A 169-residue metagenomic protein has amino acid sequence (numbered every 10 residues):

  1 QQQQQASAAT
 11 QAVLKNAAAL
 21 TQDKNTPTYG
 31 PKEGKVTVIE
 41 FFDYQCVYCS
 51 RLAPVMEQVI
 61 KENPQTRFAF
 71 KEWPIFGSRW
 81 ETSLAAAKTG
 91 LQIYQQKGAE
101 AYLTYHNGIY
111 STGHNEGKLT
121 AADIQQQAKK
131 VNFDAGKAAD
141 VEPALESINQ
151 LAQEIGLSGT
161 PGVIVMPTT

Functional and structural regions predicted by a protein language model:
Q1-E81, A139-G159: Extracytoplasmic thiol/disulfide redox context detector
Q1-Q3, I75-T169: Cysteine-centric redox/oxidoreductase cores and disulfide-bonded domains
